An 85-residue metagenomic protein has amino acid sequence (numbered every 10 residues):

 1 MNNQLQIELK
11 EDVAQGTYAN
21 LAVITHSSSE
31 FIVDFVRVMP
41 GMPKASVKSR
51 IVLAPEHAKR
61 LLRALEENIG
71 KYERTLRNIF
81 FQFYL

Functional and structural regions predicted by a protein language model:
M1-L85: Positively charged, low-complexity terminal tracts and the immediately adjacent first secondary-structure elements
